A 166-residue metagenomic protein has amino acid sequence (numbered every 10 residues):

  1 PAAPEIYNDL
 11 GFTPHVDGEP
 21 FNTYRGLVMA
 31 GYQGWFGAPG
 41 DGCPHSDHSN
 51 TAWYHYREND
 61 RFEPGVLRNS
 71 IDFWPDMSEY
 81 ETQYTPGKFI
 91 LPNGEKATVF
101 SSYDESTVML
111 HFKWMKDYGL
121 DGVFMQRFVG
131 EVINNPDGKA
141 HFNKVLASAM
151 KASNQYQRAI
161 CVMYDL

Functional and structural regions predicted by a protein language model:
P1-L166: Glycan-processing catalytic domains of CAZymes
